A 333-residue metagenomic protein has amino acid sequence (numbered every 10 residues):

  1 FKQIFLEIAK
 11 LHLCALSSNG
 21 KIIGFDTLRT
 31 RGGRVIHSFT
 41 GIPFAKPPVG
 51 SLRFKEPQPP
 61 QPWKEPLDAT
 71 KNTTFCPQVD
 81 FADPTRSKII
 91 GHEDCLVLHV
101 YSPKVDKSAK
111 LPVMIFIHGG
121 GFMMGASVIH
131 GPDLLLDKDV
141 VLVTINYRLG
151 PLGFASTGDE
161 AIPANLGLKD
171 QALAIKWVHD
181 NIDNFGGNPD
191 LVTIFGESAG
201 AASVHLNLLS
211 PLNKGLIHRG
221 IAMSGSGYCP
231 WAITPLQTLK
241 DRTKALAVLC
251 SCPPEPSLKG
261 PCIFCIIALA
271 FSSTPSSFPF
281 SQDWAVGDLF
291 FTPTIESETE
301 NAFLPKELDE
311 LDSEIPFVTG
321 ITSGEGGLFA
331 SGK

Functional and structural regions predicted by a protein language model:
F1-L168, P189, V286, I295: Non-catalytic accessory segments of hydrolases
C95, I162-N184, P235-V248: Alpha/beta-hydrolase active-site loop
S102-A109, D180-N188, P211-K214, K306-D312: Surface-exposed acidic, glycine-flexible loop patches that form ligand/cofactor-binding and adhesion interfaces
A109-V113, K138-V141, N188-V192, N213-R219 (+1 more regions): Loop/turn elements at helix/coil->beta-strand transitions in domains of secreted/extracellular proteins
P112, L166, V178, F185-S198: Alpha/beta-hydrolase fold nucleophile elbow
D190-W231: Primarily recognizes the serine-hydrolase "nucleophile elbow" in alpha/beta-hydrolase and SGNH/GDSL folds
K214, M223-K333: Substrate-access "cap/lid" subdomains that shape and gate the entrance to catalytic or ligand-binding pockets
